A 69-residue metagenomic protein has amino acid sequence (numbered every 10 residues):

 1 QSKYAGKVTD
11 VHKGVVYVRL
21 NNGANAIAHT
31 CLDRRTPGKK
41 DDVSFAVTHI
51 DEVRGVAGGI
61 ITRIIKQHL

Functional and structural regions predicted by a protein language model:
Q1-L69: Single-stranded RNA-binding regions, centering on S1/OB-family and related RNA-binding modules
